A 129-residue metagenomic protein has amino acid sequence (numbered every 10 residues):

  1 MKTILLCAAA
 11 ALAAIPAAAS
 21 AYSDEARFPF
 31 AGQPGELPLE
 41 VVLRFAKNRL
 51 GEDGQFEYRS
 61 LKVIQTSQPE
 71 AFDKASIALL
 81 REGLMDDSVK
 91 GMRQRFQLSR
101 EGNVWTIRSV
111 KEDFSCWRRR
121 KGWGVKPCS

Functional and structural regions predicted by a protein language model:
M1-I4: Positively charged n-region of N-terminal signal peptides that target proteins for export
A13, A17-D53: N-terminal trafficking/processing presequences and adjacent post-cleavage segments of proteins routed to secretion
R27-P29, S76, T106: Ser/Thr- (and often Asn-) enriched beta-sheet segments in non-cytosolic proteins
F30, R81, R120-G122: Intrinsically disordered, low-complexity segments enriched in small/polar residues
E36-M92, F96-R100: Mature extracytoplasmic domains of secretory-pathway proteins
Q97-V125: Short beta-strand edge/turn micro-motifs at domain boundaries
P127-S129: Short, solvent-exposed mixed-charge patches
